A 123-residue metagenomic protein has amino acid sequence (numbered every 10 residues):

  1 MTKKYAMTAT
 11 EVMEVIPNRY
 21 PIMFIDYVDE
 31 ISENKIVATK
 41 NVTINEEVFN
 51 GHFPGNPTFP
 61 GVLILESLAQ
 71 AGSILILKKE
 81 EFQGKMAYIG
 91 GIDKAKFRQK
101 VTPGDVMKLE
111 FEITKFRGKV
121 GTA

Functional and structural regions predicted by a protein language model:
M1-E11, E47: Single-stranded RNA-binding regions, centering on S1/OB-family and related RNA-binding modules
T2-A6, G72-I113: Hydrophobic beta-strand-centered segment that forms part of the acyl-chain substrate-binding groove
A9-R19: Short aromatic-glycine motifs in intrinsically disordered, low-complexity regions
R19-F59: Catalytic strand-loop segment that frames the active site of acyl-thioester-processing enzymes
I22-F24, M107, G121: Hydrophobic core residues within well-ordered beta-strands of beta-rich domains
V28, F59-F82: Active-site helix/loop of acyl-thioester processing domains in fatty-acid/polyketide metabolism, spanning hotdog-fold
I31-I36, K115-G121: Short, conserved beta-turn/loop elements at beta-strand boundaries and strand-helix junctions
